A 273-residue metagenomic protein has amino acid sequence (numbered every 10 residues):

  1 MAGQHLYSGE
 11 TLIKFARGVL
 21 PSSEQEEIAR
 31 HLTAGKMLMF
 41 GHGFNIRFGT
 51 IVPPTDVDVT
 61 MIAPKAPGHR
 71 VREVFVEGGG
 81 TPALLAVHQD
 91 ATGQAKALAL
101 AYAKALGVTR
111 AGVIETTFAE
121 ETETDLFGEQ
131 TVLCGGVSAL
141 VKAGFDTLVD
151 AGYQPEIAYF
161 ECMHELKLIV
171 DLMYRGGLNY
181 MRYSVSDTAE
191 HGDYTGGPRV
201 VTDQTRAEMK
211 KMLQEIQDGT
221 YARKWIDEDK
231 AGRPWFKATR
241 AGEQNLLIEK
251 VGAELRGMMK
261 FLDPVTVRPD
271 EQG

Functional and structural regions predicted by a protein language model:
M1-P21, V87, G107-I114: Glycine/serine-rich phosphate-binding loop and adjoining beta1-alpha1 elements at the start of nucleotide-handling
H5-S8, L20, Y153-G273: NAD(P)-dependent Rossmann-like dehydrogenase/reductase catalytic/cofactor-binding core
K14, S22-I51: Rossmann-fold NAD(P) dinucleotide-binding segment
I28-H31, P53-V59, G144: A glycine- and small-aliphatic-rich helix-loop capping segment at beta-alpha/alpha-beta transitions that lines
M39-Q130: Rossmann-fold dinucleotide-binding core
H88-Q89, C134, P198-D203: Hydrophobic alpha-helical scaffolding
G93-A97, A101, L106-G107, G112-A151 (+1 more regions): Active-site-proximal catalytic alpha-helix in oxidoreductases
